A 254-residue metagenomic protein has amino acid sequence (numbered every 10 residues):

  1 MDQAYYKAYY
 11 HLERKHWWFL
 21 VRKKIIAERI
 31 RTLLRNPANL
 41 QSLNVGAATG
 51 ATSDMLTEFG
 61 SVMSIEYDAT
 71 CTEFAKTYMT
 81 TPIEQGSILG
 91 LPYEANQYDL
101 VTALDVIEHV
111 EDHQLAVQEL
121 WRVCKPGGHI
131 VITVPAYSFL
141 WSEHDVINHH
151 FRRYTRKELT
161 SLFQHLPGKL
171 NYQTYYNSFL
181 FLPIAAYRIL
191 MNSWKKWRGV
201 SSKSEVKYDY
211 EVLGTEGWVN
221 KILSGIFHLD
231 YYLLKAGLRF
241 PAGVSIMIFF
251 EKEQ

Functional and structural regions predicted by a protein language model:
M1-N96, L100-L104, V117, G217 (+3 more regions): Conserved N-terminal segment of class I S-adenosyl-L-methionine
Y10-E13, V131-R152, R156-L162: Short, glycine-/aromatic-enriched active-site segment of Class I SAM-dependent methyltransferases
S53, V110-Q114, V134: A structural helix-start
T57, K76, E111, K125 (+2 more regions): Short conserved AdoMet
L104-I107, T133: Residues lining the SAM
Q114-H129: A short glycine-rich, Lys/Arg-flanked "PGG" loop and its adjoining helix->strand segment in the class I
G168-S178: Conserved S-adenosyl-L-methionine
L180-Q254: A C-terminal cap/extension of S-adenosyl-L-methionine-dependent methyltransferases that defines the acceptor-substrate
